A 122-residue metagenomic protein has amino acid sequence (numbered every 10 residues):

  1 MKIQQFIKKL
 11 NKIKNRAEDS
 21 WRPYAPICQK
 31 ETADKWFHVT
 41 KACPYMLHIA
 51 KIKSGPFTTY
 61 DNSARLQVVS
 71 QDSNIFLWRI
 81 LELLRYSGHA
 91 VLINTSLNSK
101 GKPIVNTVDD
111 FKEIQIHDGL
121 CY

Functional and structural regions predicted by a protein language model:
M1-Y122: Flexible beta->alpha loop and helix N-cap segments adjacent to enzyme active/binding sites
